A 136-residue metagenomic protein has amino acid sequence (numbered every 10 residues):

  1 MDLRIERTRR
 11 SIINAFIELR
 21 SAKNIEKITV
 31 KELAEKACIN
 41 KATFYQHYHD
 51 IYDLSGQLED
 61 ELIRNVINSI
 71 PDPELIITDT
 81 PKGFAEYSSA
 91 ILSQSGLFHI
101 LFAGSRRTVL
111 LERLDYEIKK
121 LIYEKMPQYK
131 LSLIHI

Functional and structural regions predicted by a protein language model:
M1-K23, K27, E32: Basic, helix-initiating cap at the start of DNA-binding domains
R7-E18, K36, D53-P73, K82 (+2 more regions): Alpha-helical structural segments
I12, K31-K36, F44, I91: Append "Primarily bacterial transcriptional regulators
E18-I25, N68-E74, Q94, F98 (+1 more regions): Basic, amphipathic alpha-helical hairpins
S21-I25, C38-I39, T43-Q57: HTH DNA-binding helix-turn interface
I77-G96: Amphipathic alpha-helical segments that line or abut small-molecule/effector binding pockets and mediate allosteric
S105-K130: Amphipathic alpha-helical packing segments from all-alpha helical-bundle domains
I134-I136: Conserved small/polar residues in nucleotide/adenosyl-binding loops
